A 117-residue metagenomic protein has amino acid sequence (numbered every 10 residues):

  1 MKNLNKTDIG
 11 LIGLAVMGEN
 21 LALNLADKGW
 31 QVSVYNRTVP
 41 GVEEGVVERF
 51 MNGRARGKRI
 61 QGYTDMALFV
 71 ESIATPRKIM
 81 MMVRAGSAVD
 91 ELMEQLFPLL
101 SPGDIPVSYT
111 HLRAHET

Functional and structural regions predicted by a protein language model:
M1-T64, L68-E71, T75-R77, F97-I105 (+1 more regions): NAD(P)+-binding Rossmann beta1-loop-alpha1 motif at the extreme N-terminus of oxidoreductases
E44, D90-M93, T117: Conserved strand-to-helix beginnings and helix N-cap segments that scaffold or border functional pockets
M80-M81, S108: Redox-cofactor binding/interface segments in oxidoreductases and associated redox assembly factors
M82-Q95: Beta-loop-alpha module in the N-terminal Rossmann-like domain of NAD(P)-dependent dehydrogenases, especially those
T110-T117: Conserved small/polar residues in nucleotide/adenosyl-binding loops
